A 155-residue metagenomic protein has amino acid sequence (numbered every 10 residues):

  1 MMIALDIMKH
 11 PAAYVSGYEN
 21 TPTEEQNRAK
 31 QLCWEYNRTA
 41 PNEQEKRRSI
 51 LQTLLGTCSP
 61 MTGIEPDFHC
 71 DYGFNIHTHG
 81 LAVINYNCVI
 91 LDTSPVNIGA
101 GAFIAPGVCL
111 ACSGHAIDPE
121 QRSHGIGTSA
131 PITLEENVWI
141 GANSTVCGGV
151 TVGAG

Functional and structural regions predicted by a protein language model:
M1-M61: Terminal amphipathic alpha-helical/low-complexity segments used for targeting or macromolecular assembly
F68-H79, V83-V152: Flexible, glycine/small-residue-enriched loop-and-beta-strand segment within the central core of proteins
